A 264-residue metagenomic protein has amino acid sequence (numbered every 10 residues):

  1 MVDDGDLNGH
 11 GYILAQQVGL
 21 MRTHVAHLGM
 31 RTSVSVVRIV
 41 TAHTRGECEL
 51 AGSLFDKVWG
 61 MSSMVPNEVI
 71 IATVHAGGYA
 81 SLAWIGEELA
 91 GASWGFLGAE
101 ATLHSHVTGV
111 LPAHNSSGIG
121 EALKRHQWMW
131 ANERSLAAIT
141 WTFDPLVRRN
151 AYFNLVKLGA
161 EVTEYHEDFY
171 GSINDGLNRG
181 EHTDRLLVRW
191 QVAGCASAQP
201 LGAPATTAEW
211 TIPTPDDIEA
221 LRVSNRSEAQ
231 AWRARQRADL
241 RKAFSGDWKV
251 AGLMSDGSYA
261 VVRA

Functional and structural regions predicted by a protein language model:
D4-G9: Alpha-helix boundary/capping motif
H10, A15-R45, A203-P204: Conserved N-terminal entry element of GNAT/NAT acetyltransferase domains
I39-P112, L253-M254: A conserved beta-strand-loop-helix scaffold within acyl/acetyltransferase catalytic domains
A101-P112, W210-D216, L221-S224: Conserved acetyl-CoA binding element of GNAT-fold acetyltransferases
L111-A122, R134: Conserved glycine-rich acetyl-CoA-binding loop
A131-D144: Conserved GNAT acetyl-CoA-binding A-motif
T142, Y152, G159-N178, G252: Conserved catalytic-core motifs of GNAT/GCN5-like acyltransferases
F169-P200, R263-A264: C-terminal "cap" of GNAT-fold acetyltransferases
